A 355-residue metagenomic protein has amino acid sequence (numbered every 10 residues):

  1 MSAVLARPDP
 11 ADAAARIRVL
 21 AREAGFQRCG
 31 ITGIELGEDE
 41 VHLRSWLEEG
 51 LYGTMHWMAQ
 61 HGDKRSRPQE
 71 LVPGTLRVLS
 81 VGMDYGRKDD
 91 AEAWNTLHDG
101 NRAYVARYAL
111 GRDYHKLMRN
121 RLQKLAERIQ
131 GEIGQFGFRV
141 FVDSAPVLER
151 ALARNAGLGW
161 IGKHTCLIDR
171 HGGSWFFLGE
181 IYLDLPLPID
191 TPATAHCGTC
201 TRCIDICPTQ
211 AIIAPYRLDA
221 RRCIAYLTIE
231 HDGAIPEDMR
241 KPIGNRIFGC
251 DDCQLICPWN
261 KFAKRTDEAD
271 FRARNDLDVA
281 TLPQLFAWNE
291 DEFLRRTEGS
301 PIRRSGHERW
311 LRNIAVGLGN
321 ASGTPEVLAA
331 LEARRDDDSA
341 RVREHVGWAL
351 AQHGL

Functional and structural regions predicted by a protein language model:
M1-H196, I235: Auxiliary alpha/beta "docking" domains used to position bulky ligands
F26, R202-Y226, R246-D270, A330: Iron-sulfur cluster-binding cysteine motifs and their immediate structural context in ferredoxin-like electron-transfer
P236-D270, E292-G299, R303, R309-W310 (+1 more regions): C-terminal amphipathic alpha-helical segment
F293-R296, G323-R335, L355: Amphipathic alpha-helical scaffolding segments comprising HEAT/armadillo-like alpha-solenoid repeats
R303-S305, A333-R341: Short coil turns that connect the paired helices of HEAT/ARM alpha-solenoid repeats
W310, R341-R343: Positions within the helices of HEAT/ARM-like alpha-solenoid repeats
I314-A315, V346-G347: Conserved hydrophobic register position within alpha-solenoid helical repeats
